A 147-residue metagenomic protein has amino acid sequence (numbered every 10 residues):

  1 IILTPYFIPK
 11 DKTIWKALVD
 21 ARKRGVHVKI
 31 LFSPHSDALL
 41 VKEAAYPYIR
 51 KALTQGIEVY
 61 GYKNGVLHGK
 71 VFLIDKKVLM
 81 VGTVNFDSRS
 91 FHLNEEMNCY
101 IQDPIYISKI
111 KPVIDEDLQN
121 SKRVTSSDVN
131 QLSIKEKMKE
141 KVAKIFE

Functional and structural regions predicted by a protein language model:
Y6-E147: PLD/PLD-like phosphodiesterase catalytic module centered on the HKD motif
